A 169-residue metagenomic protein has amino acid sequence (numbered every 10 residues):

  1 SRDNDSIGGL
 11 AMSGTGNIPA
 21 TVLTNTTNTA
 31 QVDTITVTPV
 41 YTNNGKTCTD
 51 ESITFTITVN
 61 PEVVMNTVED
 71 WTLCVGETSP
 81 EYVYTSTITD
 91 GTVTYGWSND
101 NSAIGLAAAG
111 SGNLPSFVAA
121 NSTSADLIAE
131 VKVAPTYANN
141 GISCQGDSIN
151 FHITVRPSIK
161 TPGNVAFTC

Functional and structural regions predicted by a protein language model:
S1-C169: Extracellular low-complexity Ser/Thr/Asn/Gly-rich intrinsically disordered segments
